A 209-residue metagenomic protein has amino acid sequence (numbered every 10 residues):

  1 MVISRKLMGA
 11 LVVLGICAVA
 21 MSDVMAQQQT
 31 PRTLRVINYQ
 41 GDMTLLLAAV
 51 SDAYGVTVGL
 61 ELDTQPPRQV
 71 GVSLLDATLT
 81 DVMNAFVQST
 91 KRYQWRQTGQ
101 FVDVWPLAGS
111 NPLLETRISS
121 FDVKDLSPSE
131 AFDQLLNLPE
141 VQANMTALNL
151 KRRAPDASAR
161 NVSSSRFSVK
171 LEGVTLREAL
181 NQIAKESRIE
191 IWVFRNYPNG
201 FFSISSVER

Functional and structural regions predicted by a protein language model:
V2-R209: N-terminal targeting/assembly segments of extracytoplasmic apparatus and virion spike/baseplate proteins
